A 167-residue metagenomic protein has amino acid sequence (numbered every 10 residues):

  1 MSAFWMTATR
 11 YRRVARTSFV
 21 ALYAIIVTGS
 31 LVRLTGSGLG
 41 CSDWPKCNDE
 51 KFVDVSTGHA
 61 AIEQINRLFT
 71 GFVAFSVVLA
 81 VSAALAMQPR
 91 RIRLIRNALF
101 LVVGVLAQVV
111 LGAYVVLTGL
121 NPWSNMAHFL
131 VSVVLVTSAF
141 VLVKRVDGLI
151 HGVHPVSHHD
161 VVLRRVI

Functional and structural regions predicted by a protein language model:
M1-I167: Polytopic transmembrane helical bundles with strong interfacial aromatic enrichment
